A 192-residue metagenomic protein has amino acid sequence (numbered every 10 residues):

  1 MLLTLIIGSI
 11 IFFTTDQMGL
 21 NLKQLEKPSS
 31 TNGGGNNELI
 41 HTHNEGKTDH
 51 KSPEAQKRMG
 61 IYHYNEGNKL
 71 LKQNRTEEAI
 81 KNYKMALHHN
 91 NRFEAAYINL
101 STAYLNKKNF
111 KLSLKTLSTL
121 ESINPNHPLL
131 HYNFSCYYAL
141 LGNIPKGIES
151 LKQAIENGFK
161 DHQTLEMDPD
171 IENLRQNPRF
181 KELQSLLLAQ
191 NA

Functional and structural regions predicted by a protein language model:
M1-N37, A192: Helical anchoring/docking segments at protein termini
M18-P28, H41-H50, K160-A192: Terminal, low-structured helical/coil segments at or just beyond the last alpha-helical repeat
G33-G35, I40, K51-H89: Alpha-helical segment of the N-proximal tetratricopeptide repeat
I40-E45, K72-M85, N106-T119, N143-S150: Structural signature of tandem alpha-helical TPR/SEL1-like repeats, specifically the intra-repeat loop/turn
P53, G60-I61, E94-A95, P128-L129 (+1 more regions): Helix-start (N-cap) detector for alpha-helical repeat units in TPR-like alpha-solenoids, especially tetratricopeptide
N65, N99, N133, M167-D168: Canonical tetratricopeptide repeat
H89, I123, N157-G158: Structural marker of alpha-solenoid helical repeat scaffolds
